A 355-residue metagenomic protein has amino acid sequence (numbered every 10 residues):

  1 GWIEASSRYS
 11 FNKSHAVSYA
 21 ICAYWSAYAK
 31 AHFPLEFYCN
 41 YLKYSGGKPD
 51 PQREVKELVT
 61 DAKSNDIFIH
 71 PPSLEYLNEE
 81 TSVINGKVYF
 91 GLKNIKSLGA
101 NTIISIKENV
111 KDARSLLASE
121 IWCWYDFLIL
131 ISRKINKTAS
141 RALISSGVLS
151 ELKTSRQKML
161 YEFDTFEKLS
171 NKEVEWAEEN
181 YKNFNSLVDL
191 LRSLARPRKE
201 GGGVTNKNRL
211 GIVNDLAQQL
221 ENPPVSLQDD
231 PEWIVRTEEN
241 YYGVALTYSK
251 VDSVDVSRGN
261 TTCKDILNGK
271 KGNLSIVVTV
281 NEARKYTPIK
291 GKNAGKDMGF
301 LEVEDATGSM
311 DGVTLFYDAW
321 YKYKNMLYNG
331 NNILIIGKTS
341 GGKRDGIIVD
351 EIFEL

Functional and structural regions predicted by a protein language model:
G1-L355: Noncatalytic, beta-rich nucleic-acid-contacting surfaces in large DNA/RNA-processing enzymes
